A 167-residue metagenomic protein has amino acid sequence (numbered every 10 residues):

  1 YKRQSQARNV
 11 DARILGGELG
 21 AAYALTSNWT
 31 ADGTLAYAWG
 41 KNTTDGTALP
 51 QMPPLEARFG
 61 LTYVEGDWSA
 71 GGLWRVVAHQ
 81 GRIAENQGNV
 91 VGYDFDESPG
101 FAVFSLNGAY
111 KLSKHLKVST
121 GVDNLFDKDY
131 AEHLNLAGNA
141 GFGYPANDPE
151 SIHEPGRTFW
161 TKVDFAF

Functional and structural regions predicted by a protein language model:
K2-S5, A48-P53, Q87-Y93, A131-Y144: Flexible, surface-exposed loop regions and adjacent strand-edge segments of Gram-negative outer-membrane beta-barrel
Q4-E85, K162, A166: Gram-negative outer-membrane beta-barrel transporters
N9, R13, L49, F95-D96 (+2 more regions): Residue-level "hotspot" positions that anchor or transmit function at local structural transition points
D11-R13, P53, G100-A102, K114 (+1 more regions): Residue-level preference for beta-strand/loop junctions
I14, R58, S98, S119 (+1 more regions): Short glycine/serine/threonine-biased micro-segments
A31, V76-E85, A109-F167: C-terminal beta-signal and adjacent terminal beta-strands/loops of Gram-negative outer-membrane beta-barrel proteins
V91-E97, F104-A109, L116, P149: Short, glycine/charged-rich beta-strand-loop motifs at protein surfaces that mediate ligand recognition and catalysis
